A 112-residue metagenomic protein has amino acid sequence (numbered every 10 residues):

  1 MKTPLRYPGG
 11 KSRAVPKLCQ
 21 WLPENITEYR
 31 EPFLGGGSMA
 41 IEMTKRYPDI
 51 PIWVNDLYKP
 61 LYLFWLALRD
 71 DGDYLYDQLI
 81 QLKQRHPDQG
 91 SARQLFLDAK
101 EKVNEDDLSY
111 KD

Functional and structural regions predicted by a protein language model:
M1-L34, S38-M39, R46-Y47: S-adenosyl-L-methionine
Y7, Y29-F33, A40-I41, W65 (+1 more regions): Broad hydrophobic/π-residue packing in well-ordered secondary structure
K45-R46, I50-D112: Class I S-adenosyl-L-methionine-dependent methyltransferase module
